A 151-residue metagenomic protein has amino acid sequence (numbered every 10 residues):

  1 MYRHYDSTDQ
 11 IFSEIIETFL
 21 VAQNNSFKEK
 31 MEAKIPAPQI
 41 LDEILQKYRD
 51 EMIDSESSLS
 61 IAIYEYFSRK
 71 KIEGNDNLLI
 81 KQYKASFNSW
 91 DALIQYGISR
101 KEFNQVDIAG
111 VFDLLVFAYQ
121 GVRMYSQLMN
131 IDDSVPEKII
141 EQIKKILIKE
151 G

Functional and structural regions predicted by a protein language model:
Y2-E14: HTH DNA-binding helix-turn interface
D9, L45-R49, D76-I80: Short alpha-helical transmembrane interface motifs in multi-pass membrane proteins
F12, I16, L20, D76-F87: Amphipathic, non-transmembrane alpha-helical scaffold segments
E14, T18, N25-S57, G110-L115 (+1 more regions): Hydrophobic alpha-helical connector segments
F27, M52, E56-S60, R123-N130 (+1 more regions): Short amphipathic alpha-helical interaction/hinge segments
I53-G74: Amphipathic alpha-helical segments used for helix-helix packing
D76, I80, K84, S99-I143: Hydrophobic/aromatic-rich alpha-helical bundle segments in the mid-to-C-terminal region
L93, Q142-E150: C-terminal alpha-helix
